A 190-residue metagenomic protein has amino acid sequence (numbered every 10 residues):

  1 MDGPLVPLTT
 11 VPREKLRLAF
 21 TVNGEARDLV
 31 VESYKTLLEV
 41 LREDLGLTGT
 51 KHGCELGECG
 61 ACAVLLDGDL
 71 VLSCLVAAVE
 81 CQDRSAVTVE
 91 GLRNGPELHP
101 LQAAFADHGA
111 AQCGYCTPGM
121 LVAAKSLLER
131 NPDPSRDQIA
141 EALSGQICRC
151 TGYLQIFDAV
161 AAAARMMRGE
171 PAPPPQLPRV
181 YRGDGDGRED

Functional and structural regions predicted by a protein language model:
M1-D190: Signature of N-terminal electron-transfer/Fe-S-associated modules in redox systems
